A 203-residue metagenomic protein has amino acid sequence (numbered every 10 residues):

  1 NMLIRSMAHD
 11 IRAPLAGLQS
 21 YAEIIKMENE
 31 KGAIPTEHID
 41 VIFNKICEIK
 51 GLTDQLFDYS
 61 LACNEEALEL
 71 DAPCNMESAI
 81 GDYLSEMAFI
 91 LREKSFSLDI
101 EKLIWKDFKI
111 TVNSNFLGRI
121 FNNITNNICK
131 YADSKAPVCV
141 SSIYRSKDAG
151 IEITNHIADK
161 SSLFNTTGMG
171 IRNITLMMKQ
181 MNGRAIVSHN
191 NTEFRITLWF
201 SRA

Functional and structural regions predicted by a protein language model:
G17-G32: Conserved C-terminal segment of the DHp
N44-I49: Short alpha-helical segment of the dimerization/phosphotransfer core of two-component systems
N64-E69, D107-V112: Conserved micro-motifs of the catalytic ATP-binding
I90-E101: Short conserved segments within the C-terminal catalytic ATPase subdomain
N127-C129: Short helix-loop "hinge" at the ATP-lid/N-box region of the Bergerat-fold HATPase_c
I151-M169: Glycine-rich/acidic phosphate-handling loop/turn and adjacent ATP-lid/helix of nucleotide-binding kinase/ATPase domains
M178-K179: Detector for a conserved hydrophobic position within an alpha-helical segment of the HATPase_c
